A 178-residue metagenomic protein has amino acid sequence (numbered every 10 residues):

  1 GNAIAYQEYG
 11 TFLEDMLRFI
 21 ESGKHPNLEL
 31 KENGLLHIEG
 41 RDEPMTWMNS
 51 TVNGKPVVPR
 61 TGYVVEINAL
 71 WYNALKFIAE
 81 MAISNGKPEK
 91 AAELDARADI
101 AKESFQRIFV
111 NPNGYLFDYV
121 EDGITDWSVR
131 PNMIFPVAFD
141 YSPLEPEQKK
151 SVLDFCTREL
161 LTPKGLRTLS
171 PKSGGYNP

Functional and structural regions predicted by a protein language model:
G1-E14, K24-H25, A82-D99, D140-D154: Structural helix-adjacent loops and short alpha-helical linkers that scaffold large soluble proteins
N2, Y6, R60, V64-I67: Alpha-helix N-cap/helix-initiation motif
L17: Conserved ATP-binding N-box helix of the HATPase_c
S22-Y63, K102-P178: Extended glycan-interaction surfaces of carbohydrate-active proteins
Y72, A96-D99, E103: Generic structural signal for well-ordered, non-transmembrane alpha-helical segments in soluble/cytosolic regions
